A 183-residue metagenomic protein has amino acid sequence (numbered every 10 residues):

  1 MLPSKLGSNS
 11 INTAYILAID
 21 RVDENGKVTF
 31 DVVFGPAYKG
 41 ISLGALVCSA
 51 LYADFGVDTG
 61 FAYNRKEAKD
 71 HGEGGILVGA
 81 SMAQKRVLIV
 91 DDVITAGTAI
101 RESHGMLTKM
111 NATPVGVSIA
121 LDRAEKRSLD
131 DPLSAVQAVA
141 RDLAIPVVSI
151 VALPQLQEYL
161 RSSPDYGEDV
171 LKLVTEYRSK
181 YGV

Functional and structural regions predicted by a protein language model:
M1-V90, T95-V183: PRPP-associated nucleotide enzymes
